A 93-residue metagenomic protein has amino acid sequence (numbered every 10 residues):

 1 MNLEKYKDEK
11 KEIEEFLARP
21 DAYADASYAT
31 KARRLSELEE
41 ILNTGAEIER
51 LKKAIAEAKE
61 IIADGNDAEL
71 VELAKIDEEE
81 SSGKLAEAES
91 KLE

Functional and structural regions predicted by a protein language model:
M1-E93: Charged, heptad-repeat coiled-coil alpha-helices that serve as long linker/dimerization "arms" in large NTP-dependent
